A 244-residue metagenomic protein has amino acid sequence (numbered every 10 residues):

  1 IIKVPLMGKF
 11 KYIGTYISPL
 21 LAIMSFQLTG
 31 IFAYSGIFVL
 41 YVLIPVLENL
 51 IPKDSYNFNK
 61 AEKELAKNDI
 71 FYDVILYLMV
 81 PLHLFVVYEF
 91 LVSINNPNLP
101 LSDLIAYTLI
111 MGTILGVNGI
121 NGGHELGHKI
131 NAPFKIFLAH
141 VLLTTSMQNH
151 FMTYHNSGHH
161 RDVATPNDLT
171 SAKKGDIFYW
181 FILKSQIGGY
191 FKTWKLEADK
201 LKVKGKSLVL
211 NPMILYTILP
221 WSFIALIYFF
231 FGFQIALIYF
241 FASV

Functional and structural regions predicted by a protein language model:
I2-V4, E64-D69, E197-L208: Short juxtamembrane and helix-loop transition motifs at transmembrane-helix boundaries in membrane proteins
V4-N49, I70-N96, S102-G116, L208-V244: Alpha-helical bilayer-embedded segments of polytopic membrane proteins, i.e., transmembrane/intramembrane helices
V42-D54, I110-H128, N149-F151, S185-T193 (+1 more regions): Transmembrane alpha-helical segments that form the membrane-embedded catalytic/substrate-channel core of multi-pass
P52-K63, E125-I130, N156-H159: A cytosolic-side transmembrane-helix exit/cap motif
N59-M79, A139-H140: Juxtamembrane helix-capping/reentrant segments at transmembrane boundaries
N98-I110, I114, N118-M147: Membrane-interface helix-loop-helix junctions at boundaries between adjacent transmembrane segments
K129-K202: Membrane-proximal soluble regions of multi-pass membrane proteins
